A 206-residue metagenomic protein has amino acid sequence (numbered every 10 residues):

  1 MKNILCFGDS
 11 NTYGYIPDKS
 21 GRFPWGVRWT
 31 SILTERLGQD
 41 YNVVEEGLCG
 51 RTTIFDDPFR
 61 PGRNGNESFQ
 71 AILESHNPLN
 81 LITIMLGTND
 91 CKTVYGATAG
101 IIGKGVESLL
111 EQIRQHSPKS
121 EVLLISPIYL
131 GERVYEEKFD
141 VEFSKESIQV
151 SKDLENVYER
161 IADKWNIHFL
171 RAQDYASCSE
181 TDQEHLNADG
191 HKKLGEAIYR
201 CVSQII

Functional and structural regions predicted by a protein language model:
M1-L48, I54-F59, A71-H76, I82 (+2 more regions): Serine-esterase "nucleophile elbow" of acetyl-processing enzymes
G50-T52, C178-S179: Short secondary-structure capping/turn micro-motifs that flank functional sites
R63-I206: Alpha-helical cap/lid subdomain in secreted, periplasmic, or secretory-pathway luminal O-acyl-processing enzymes
